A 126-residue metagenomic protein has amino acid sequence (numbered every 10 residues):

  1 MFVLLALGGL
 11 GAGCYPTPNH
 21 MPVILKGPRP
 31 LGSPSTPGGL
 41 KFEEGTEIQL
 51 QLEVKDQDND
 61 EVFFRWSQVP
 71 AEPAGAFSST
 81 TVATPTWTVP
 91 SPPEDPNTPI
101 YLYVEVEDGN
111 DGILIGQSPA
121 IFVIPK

Functional and structural regions predicted by a protein language model:
N19-V23, P28-L31, P85: Proline-centered linker/hinge motifs at extracellular inter-domain junctions
G32-G38, Q68-T84: Low-complexity "stalk/linker" and mucin-like segments enriched in Ser/Thr/Pro/Ala/Gly
G38-T46: Short, solvent-exposed loop/linker segments at the N-terminal edge of repeated beta-sheet extracellular domains
G45-V54: A short beta-strand segment in extracellular, disulfide-stabilized domains
I48, P96-L102: Exposed beta-strand face motif in extracellular beta-rich ectodomains
E53-D58, V106-D108: Extracellular acidic, Ser/Thr/Pro-rich low-complexity tracts
D60-R65: Solvent-exposed loop segments of extracellular immunoglobulin-like
V82-P96: Solvent-exposed segments in extracellular or luminal domains encompassing
